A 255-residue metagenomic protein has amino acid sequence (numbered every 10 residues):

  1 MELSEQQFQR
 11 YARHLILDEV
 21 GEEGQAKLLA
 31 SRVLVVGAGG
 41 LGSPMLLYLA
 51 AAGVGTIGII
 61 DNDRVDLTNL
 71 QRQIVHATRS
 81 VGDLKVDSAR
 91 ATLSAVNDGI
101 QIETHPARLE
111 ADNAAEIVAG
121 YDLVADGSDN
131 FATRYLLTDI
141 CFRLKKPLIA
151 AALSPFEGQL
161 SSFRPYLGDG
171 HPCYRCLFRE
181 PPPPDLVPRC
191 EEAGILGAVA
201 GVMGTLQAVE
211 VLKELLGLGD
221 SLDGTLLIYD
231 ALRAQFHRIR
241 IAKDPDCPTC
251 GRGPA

Functional and structural regions predicted by a protein language model:
M1-A255: Adenine nucleotide-associated cytosolic modules
